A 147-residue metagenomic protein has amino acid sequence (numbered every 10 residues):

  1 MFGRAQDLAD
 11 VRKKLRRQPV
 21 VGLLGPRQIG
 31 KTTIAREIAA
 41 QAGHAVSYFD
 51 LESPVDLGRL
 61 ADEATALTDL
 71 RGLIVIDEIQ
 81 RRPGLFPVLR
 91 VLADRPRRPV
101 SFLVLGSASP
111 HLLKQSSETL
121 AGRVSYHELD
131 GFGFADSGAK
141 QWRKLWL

Functional and structural regions predicted by a protein language model:
M1-L147: Phosphate-binding site recognition
